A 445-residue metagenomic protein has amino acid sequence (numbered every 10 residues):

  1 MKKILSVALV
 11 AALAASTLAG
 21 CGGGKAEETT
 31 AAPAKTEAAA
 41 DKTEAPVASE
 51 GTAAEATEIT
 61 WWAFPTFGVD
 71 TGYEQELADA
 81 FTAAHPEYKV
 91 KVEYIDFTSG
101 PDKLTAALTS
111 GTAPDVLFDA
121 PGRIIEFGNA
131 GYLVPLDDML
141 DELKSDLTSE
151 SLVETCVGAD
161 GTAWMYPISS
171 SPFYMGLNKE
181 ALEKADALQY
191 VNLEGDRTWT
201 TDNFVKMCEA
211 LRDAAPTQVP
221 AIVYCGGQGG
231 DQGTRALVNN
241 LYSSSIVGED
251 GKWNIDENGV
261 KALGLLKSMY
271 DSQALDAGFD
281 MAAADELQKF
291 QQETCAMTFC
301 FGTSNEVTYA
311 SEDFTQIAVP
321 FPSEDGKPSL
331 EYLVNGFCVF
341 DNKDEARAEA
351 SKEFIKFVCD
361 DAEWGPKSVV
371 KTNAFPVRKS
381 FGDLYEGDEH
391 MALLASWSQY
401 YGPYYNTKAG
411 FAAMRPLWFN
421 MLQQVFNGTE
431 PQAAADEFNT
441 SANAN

Functional and structural regions predicted by a protein language model:
M1-T60, A83, E389, D436-N445: Short, low-complexity disordered leader/linker segments with a strong preference for bacterial N-terminal type II
A45-G51, A120-Y174, E183, D202-N203 (+3 more regions): Hinge/lid segment of periplasmic solute-binding proteins
P46-V47, T162-I168, F173, T200-K252: Extracytoplasmic/periplasmic solute-binding protein
T57, A83-A84, K89, D271-S272 (+3 more regions): Extracytoplasmic/periplasmic substrate-recognition and gating elements
A80-T148, T162-M165, K184-V191, L287-K289 (+3 more regions): Extracytoplasmic "Venus flytrap"/periplasmic binding protein-like
D137-E150, N192-T198, P220-I222, S244-A262 (+3 more regions): Short, solvent-exposed loop/beta-turn-alpha elements that line the ligand-binding surface or hinge of extracytoplasmic
V205-A210, E249-D280: Glycine-centered hinge/linker elements that transmit conformational signals in sensory and ligand-binding systems
D271, V377, G382, A392-N445: Conserved C-terminal helix/tail region of periplasmic/extracytoplasmic solute-binding proteins
